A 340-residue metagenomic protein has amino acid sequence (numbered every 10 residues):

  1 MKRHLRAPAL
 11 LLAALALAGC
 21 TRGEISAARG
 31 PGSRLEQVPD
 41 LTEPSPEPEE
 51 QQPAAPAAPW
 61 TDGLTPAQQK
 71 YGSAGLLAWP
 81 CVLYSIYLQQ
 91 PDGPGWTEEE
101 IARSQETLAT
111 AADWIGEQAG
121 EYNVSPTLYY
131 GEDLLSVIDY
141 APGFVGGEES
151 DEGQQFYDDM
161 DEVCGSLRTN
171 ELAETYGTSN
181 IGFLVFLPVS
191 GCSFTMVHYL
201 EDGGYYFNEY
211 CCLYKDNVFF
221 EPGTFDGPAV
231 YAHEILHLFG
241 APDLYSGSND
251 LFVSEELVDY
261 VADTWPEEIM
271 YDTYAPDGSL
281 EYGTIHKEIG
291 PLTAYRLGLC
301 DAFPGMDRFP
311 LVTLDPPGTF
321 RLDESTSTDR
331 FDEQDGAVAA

Functional and structural regions predicted by a protein language model:
H4-E24: Sec-dependent N-terminal signal peptides of Gram-positive bacterial secreted proteins and lipoproteins
G19-L35: Sec-dependent signal peptide cleavage junction
A54-G177: Propeptide-to-catalytic entry region of secreted or membrane-anchored zinc metalloproteases
W60-G72, S246-A340: Replace "(M1/M4/M9/M12/WLM)" with "(e.g., M1/M4/M8/M9/M12/M26/WLM)" and add "not limited to" to clarify scope
I86-P91, V185-G191, D216, A241 (+1 more regions): Active-site-proximal beta-strand/loop segments in catalytic clefts of secreted hydrolases
D161-F207: Auxiliary, metal-adjacent structural segments of Zn-dependent hydrolase domains
L213-Y231: Short pre-active-site segment immediately N-terminal to the catalytic Zn-binding motif
A229-L244: Active-site recognition of the HExxH zinc-binding catalytic motif
